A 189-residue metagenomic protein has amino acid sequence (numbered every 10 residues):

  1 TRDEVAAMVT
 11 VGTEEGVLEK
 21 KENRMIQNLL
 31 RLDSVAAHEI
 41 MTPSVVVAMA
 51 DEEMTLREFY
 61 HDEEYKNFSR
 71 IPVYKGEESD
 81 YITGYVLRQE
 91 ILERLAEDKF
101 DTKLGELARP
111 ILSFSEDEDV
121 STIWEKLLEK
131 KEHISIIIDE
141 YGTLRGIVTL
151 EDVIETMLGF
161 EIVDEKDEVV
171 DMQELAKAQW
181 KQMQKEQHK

Functional and structural regions predicted by a protein language model:
T1-K189: Soluble cytosolic regulatory domains appended to membrane proteins
